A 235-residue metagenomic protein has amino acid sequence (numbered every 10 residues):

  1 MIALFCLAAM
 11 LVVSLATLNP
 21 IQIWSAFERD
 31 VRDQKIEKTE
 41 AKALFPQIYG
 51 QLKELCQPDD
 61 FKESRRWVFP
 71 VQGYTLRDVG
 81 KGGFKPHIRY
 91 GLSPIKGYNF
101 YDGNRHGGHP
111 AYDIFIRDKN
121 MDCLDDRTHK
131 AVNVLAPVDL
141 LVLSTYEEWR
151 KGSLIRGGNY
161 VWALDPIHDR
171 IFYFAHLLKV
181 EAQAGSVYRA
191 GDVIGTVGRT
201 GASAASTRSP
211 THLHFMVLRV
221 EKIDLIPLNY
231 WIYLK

Functional and structural regions predicted by a protein language model:
L4-V12: Bacterial N-terminal signal peptides
V12-N133, P137, L234-K235: Polar/charged, compositionally biased leader and regulatory segments
P20-Q57, A184-R199, A205-K235: Acidic, glycine-rich catalytic/binding loops that coordinate metals and/or anionic ligands
G103, C123-D126, R150-I155, A204-S209: Short consensus segments that form the blades of beta-propeller domains, in both extracellular/periplasmic
Y112-D126, R170-L178, V217-L225: Small beta-barrel nucleic-acid-binding modules, principally OB-folds
I116-D118, Y146, L164-D165, G198-G201 (+1 more regions): Sec/Tat-exported extracytoplasmic proteins
T128-A131, L135-L178, T211-H212: Zn2+-dependent peptidoglycan hydrolase active-site motif and core
